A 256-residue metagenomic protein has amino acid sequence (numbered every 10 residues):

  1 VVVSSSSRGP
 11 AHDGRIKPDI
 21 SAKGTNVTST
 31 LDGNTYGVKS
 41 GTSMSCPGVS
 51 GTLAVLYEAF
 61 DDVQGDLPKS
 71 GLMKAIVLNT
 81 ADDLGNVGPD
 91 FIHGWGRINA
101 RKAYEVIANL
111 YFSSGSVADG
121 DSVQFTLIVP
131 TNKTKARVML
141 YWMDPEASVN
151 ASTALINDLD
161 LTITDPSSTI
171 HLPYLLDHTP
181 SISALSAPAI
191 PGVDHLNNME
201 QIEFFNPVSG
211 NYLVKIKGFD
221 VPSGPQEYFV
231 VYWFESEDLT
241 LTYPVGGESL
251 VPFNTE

Functional and structural regions predicted by a protein language model:
V1-K17, S29-T42, D61-G65, G85-I92 (+1 more regions): Active-site-adjacent substrate-recognition loops and nearby beta-strands within hydrolase catalytic domains
S21-V87: Hydrolase catalytic cores
T25, A81-G85, M143-P145, P166-T169 (+1 more regions): Acidic glycine-/aspartate-rich tracts in secreted/extracellular proteins
G37, T162-V231: Noncatalytic accessory or regulatory domains flanking protease catalytic cores in secreted, cell-surface, and selected
I92-N157, D165, G224, F229-D238: Secreted peptidase-domain scaffold signal
T242-G247: Surface-exposed, proline-enriched loop/turn segments that connect beta strands in immunoglobulin-like
E248-T255: Short, solvent-exposed loop/linker segments at the N-terminal edge of repeated beta-sheet extracellular domains
